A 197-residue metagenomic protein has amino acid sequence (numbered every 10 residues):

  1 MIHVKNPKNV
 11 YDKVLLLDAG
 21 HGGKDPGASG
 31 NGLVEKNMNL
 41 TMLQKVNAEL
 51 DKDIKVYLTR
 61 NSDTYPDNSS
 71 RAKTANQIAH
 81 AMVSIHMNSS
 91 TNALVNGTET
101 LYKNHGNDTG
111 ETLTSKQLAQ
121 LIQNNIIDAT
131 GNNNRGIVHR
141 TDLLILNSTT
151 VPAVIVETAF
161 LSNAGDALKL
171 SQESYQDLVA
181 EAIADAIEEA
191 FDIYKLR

Functional and structural regions predicted by a protein language model:
M1-Q120, D128, D177: Catalytic-core regions of hydrolytic enzymes
K45, N124, D185-E189: Short glycine/serine- and small hydrophobic-enriched flexible loop segments
L58-N61, N132-N133, S148: Active-site segments of SGNH/GDSL-like serine hydrolases that catalyze O-acetyl group transfer/hydrolysis on lipids
Q77, N124, L168: Charged/polar, solvent-exposed surface patches and flexible loops
S84-N92, L101, N134-R197: Active-site-adjacent mobile loop/cap segments within catalytic or ligand-binding domains
L121-R135: Proline/glycine-rich low-complexity loops and linkers
